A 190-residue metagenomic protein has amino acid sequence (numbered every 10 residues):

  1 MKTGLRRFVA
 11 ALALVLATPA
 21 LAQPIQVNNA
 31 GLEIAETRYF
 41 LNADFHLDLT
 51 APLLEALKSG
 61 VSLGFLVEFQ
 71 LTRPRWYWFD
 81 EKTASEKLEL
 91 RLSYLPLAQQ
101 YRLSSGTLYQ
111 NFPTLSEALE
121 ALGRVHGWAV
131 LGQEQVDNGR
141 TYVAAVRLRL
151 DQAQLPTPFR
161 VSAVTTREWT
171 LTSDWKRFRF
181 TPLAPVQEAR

Functional and structural regions predicted by a protein language model:
M1-L12: Bacterial N-terminal signal peptides that target proteins for export
A17-P19: N-terminal signal peptide c-region/cleavage motif recognized by signal peptidases
G31-A56: N-terminal targeting signals for Sec/Tat export/insertion, comprising classic cleavable signal peptides
I34-Y39, Y94-A98, E134-V143: A short, structured loop/turn motif at beta-sheet edges
A56-V125: Structured domain cores in non-transmembrane regions
E134-R190: Glycine-rich, aromatic-bearing surface loops/beta-hairpins
